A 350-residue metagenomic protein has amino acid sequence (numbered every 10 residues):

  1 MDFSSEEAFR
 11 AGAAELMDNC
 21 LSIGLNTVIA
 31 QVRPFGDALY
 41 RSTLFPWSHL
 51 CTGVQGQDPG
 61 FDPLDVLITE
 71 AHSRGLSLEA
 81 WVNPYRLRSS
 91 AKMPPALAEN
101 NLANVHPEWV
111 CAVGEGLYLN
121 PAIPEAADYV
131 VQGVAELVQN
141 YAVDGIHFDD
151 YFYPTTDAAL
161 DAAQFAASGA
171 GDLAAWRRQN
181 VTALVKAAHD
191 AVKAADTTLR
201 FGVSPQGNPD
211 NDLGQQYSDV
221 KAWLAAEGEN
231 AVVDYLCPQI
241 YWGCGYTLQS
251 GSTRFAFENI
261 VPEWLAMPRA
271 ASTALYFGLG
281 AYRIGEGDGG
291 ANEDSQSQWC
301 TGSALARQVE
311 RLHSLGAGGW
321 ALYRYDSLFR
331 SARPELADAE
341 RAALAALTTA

Functional and structural regions predicted by a protein language model:
M1-E7, L44-F61, V113-V131, A170-V181 (+3 more regions): The substrate-binding groove and active-site-proximal loops of carbohydrate-active enzymes, especially glycoside
M1-R10, I68-T69, E79-N140: Active-site-adjacent "subsite" loops/lids of carbohydrate-active enzymes
S4-I23, L50-R74, Y129, Q179-K186 (+1 more regions): Aromatic- and glycine-enriched glycan-recognition loops and surfaces that form the carbohydrate-binding subsites
A11-A38, N140-G145, E227-L236, L312-W320: Catalytic domains of carbohydrate-active enzymes, especially glycoside hydrolases
I23-P59: Aromatic-lined carbohydrate-binding/catalytic grooves of carbohydrate-active enzymes
Y40-G53, R86-G114, D150-A170, N292-S297: Aromatic- and acidic-residue-enriched segments that line the glycan-binding/catalytic groove of carbohydrate-active
H72, S77-S89, H147-P154, A174-Q216 (+1 more regions): Aromatic-lined carbohydrate-recognition surfaces of secreted/lumenal glycan-active proteins
A226-E258, E263-A350: Substrate-binding cleft of secreted/luminal carbohydrate-active enzymes
